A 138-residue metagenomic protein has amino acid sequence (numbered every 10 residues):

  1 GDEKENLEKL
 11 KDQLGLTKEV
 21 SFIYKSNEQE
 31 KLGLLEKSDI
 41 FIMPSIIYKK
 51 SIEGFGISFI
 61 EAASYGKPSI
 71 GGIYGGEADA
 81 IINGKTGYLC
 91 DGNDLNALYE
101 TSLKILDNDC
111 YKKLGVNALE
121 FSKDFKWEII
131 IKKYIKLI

Functional and structural regions predicted by a protein language model:
L7-Q29: Nucleotide-activated donor-binding/catalytic signature segment of Leloir-type glycosyltransferases, i.e., the conserved
E19, A97, C110-D124, K133-K136: A short, well-ordered alpha-helix in the C-terminal region of glycosyltransferases
K25, G33-S38: Short alpha-helical donor nucleotide-sugar binding micro-motif in glycosyltransferases
E36-I52, K67: Acidic donor-binding loop of glycosyltransferase active sites
I46-G56, I60, A78-D79: Nucleotide-sugar-dependent
I47-Y48, P68-I70, G75-G76, T86 (+1 more regions): Flexible glycine-rich beta->alpha loop in the catalytic core of nucleotide-sugar glycosyltransferases
F59, S64, P68-G71, I81: Short hydrophobic beta-strand element within catalytic cores of glycosyltransferases and related nucleotide-activated
N83-G84, Y88-L95, L103-D109: Conserved acidic donor-binding segment of nucleotide-sugar-dependent glycosyltransferases
